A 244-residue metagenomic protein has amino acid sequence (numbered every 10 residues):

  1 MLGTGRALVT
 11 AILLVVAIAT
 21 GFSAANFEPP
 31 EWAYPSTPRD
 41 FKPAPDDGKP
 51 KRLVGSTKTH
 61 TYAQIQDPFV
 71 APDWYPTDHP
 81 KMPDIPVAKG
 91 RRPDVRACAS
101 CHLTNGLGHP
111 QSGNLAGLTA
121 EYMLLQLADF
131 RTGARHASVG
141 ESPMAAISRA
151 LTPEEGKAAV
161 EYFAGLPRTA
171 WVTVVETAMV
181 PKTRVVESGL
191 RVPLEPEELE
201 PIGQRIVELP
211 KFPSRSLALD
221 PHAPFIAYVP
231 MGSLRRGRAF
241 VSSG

Functional and structural regions predicted by a protein language model:
M1-T10: Bacterial N-terminal signal peptides that target proteins for export
V9-A19: Bacterial N-terminal signal peptides
A25-R96, L107, V139-S243: Flexible coil segments in periplasmic/lumen-exposed cytochrome c-class electron-transfer proteins
S100: Short, cysteine/histidine-rich loop/knuckle motifs that typically chelate Zn2+
T104: Cys/His-rich metal-chelating microdomains
H109-L115: Short cysteine/histidine-rich zinc-coordinating motifs and their immediately flanking basic loops
A116-A145: Extended intrinsically disordered, low-complexity coil regions enriched in Ser, Thr, Gly, Ala and often Pro
